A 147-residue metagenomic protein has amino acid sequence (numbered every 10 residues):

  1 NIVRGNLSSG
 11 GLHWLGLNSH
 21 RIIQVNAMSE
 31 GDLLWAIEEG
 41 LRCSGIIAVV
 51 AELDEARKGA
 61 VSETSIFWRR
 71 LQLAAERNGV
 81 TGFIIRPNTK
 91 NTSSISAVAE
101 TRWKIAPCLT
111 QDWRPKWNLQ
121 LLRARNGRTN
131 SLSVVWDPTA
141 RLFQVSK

Functional and structural regions predicted by a protein language model:
N1-K147: N-terminal regions of ATP-driven nucleic-acid and macromolecular assemblies, encompassing P-loop NTP-binding domains
